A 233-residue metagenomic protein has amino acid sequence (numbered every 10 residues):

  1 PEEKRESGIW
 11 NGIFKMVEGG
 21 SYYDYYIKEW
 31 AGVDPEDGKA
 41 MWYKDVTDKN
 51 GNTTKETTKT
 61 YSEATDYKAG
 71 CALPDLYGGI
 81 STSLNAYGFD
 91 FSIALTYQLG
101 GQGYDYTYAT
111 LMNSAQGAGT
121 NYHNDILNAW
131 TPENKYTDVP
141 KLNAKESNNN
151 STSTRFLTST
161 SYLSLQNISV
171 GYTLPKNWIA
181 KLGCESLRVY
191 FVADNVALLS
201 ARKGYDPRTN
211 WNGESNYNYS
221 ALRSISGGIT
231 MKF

Functional and structural regions predicted by a protein language model:
P1-A72: Conserved small-residue
P1-R5, A40, G100-Y106, Q116-G117 (+2 more regions): Outer-membrane beta-barrel proteins
G8-G38, L127-N134, N150-T152, L198-F233: C-terminal beta-signal and terminal closure region of outer-membrane beta-barrel proteins
D24, Q98-R188: Extracytoplasmic gating/loop element in the C-terminal half of outer-membrane beta-barrel translocons and assembly
L76, Y87-F89, S161, G183-L187 (+1 more regions): Outer-envelope beta-barrel architecture signal
N85, T96-Q98, V192-V196, K232: Outer-membrane beta-barrel pore domains and translocons
G88-I93, N177-W178: Repeated loop/turn-to-beta-strand initiation elements of outer-membrane beta-barrel proteins
I93, V189-F191, I229: Membrane-embedded beta-strand positions of outer-membrane beta-barrel proteins
